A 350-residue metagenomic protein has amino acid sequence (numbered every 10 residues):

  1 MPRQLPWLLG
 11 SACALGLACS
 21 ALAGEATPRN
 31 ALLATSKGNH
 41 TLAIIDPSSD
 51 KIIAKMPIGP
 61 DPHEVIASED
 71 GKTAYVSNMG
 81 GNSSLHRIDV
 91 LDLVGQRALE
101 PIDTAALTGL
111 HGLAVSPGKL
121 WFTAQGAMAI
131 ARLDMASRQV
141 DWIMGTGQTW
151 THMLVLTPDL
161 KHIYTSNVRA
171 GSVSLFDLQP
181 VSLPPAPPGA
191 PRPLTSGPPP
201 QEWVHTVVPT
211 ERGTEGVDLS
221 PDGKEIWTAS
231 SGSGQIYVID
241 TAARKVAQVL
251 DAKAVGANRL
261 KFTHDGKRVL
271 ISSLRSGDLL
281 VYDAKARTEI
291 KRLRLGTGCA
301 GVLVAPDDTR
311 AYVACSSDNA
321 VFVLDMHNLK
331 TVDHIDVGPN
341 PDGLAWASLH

Functional and structural regions predicted by a protein language model:
M1-S11: Bacterial N-terminal signal peptides that target proteins for export
L5, C19-H350: Predominantly soluble domains enriched in secretory-pathway, periplasmic, or organellar proteins
G10-S20: Bacterial N-terminal signal peptides
